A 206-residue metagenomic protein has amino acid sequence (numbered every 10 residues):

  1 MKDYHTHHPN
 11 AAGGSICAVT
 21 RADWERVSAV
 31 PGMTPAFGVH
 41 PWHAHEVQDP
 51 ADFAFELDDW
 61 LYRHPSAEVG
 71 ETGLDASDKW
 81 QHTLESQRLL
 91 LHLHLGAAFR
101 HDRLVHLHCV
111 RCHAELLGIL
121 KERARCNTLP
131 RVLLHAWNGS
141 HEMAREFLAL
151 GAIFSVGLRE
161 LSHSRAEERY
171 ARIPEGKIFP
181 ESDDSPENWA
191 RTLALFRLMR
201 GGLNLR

Functional and structural regions predicted by a protein language model:
M1-R206: Mid-domain alpha/beta scaffold segments of enzyme catalytic cores
